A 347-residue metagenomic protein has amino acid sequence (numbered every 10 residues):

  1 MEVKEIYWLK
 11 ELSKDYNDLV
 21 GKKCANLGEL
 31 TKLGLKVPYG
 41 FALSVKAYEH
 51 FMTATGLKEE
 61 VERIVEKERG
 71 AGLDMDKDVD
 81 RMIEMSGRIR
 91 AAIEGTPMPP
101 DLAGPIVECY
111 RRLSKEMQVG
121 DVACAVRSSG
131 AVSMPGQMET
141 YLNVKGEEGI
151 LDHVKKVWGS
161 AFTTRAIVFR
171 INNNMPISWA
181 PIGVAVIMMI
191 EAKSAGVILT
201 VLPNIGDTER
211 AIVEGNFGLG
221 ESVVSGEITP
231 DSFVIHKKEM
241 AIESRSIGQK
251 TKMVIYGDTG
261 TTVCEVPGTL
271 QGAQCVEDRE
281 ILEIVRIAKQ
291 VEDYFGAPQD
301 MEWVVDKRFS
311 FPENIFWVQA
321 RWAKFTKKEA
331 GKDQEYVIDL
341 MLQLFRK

Functional and structural regions predicted by a protein language model:
M1-G183, S194, Q271-R279, I284-G296 (+6 more regions): N-terminal beta-alpha lobe that positions the nucleotide/phosphoryl donor in ATP/NTP-coupled carboxylate activation
S128-G130, M188-I190, P203, F217 (+2 more regions): Short, flexible loop/turn elements at secondary-structure junctions
A195, V201-L202: Segments forming glycine/polar-rich beta-alpha architectures that bind adenosine-containing cofactors
R210, G215-D300, V305-F309, V337-K347: Conserved catalytic alpha/beta cores of large enzymes that bind or transform nucleotide phosphates and polynucleotides
G215, V318-T326: Short beta->alpha transition motifs characteristic of CBS
E221-S225, T326-K332: Cytochrome P450 core scaffold surrounding the K-helix E-X-X-R motif and the conserved "meander" helix-loop region
